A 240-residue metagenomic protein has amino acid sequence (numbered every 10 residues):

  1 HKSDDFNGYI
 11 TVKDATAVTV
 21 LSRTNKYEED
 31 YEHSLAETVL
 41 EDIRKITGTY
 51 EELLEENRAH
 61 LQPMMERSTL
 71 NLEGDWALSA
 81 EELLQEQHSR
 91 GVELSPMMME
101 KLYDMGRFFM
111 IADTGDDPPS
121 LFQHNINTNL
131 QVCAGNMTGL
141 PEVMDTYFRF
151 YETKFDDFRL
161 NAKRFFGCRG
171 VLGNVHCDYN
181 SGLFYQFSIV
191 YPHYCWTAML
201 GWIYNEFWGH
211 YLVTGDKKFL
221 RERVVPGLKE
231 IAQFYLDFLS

Functional and structural regions predicted by a protein language model:
H1-F122, P141-Y147, Y151-N161: Acidic/polar, glycine-enriched structural segments that form the non-catalytic walls/loops of the carbohydrate-binding
M110, T114-N205, Y211, K218-R223 (+2 more regions): Helix-terminus loop motifs that line ligand-binding clefts
